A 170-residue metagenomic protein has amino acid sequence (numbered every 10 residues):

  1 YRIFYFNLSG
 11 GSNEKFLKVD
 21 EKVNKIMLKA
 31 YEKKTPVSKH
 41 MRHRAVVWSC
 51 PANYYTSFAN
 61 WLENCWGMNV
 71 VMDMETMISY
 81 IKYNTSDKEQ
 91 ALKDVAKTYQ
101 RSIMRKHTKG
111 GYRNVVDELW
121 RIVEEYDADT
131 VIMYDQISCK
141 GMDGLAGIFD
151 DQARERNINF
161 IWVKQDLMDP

Functional and structural regions predicted by a protein language model:
Y1-Y83, T108: A charged, amphipathic alpha-helical module
R42-R44, M104-R105, M133-Q136: A short, structure-level motif marking secondary-structure boundaries and short turns
C50, H107, I137, G141: Conserved aromatic-histidine-acidic binding/catalytic patches
N64-V71, D87-D94, T98, R113-P170: Hydrophobic alpha/beta core scaffold segments
R105-Y112: Short, flexible loop segments at the rims of nucleotide/cofactor-binding pockets, characterized by
